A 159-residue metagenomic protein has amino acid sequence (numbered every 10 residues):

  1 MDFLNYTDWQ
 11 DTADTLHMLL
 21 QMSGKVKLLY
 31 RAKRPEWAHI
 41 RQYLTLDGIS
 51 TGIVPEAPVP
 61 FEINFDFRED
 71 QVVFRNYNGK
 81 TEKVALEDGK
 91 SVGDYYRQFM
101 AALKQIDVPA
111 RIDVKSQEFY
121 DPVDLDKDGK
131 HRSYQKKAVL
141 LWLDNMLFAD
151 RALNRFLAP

Functional and structural regions predicted by a protein language model:
M1-F61: N-terminal ordered "arm"
L4-T7, K83-S91, Y134-D144: Conserved aromatic-histidine-acidic binding/catalytic patches
M18-Q21, K25, Q98, F148 (+1 more regions): Charged, amphipathic alpha-helical oligomerization/scaffolding segments
L28-W37, V108-F119, A158-P159: Short glycine-rich, low-complexity/disordered patches
L44-D121: Long, hydrophobic/aromatic-enriched structural stretches that serve as scaffold segments
F119-G129: Short, conserved secondary-structure transition motifs
K127-P159: Aromatic/basic-lined ligand-recognition segments that form π-stacking hydrophobic pockets flanked by Lys/Arg to engage
